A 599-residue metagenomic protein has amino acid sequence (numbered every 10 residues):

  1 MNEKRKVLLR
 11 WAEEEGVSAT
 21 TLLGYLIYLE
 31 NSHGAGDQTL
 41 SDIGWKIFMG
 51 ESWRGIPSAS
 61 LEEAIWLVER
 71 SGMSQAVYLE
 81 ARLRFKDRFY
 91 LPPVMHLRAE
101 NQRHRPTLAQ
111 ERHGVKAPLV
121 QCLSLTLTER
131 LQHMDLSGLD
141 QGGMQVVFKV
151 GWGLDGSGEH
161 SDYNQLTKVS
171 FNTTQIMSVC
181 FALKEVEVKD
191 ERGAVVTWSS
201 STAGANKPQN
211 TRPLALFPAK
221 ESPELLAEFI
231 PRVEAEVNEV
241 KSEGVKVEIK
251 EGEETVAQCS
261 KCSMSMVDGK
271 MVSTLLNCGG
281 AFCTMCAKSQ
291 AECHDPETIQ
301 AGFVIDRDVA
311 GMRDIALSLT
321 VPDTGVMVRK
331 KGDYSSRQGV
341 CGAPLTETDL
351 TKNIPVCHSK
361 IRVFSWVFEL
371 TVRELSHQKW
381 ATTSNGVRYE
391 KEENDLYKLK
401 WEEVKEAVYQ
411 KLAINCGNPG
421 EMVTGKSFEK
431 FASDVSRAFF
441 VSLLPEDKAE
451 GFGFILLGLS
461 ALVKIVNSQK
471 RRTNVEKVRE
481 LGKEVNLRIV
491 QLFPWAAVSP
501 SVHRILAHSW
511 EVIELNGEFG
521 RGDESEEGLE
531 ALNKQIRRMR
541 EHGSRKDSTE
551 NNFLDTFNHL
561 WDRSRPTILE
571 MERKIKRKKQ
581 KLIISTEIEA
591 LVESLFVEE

Functional and structural regions predicted by a protein language model:
M1-E599: A structural signal for the principal folded core domain
